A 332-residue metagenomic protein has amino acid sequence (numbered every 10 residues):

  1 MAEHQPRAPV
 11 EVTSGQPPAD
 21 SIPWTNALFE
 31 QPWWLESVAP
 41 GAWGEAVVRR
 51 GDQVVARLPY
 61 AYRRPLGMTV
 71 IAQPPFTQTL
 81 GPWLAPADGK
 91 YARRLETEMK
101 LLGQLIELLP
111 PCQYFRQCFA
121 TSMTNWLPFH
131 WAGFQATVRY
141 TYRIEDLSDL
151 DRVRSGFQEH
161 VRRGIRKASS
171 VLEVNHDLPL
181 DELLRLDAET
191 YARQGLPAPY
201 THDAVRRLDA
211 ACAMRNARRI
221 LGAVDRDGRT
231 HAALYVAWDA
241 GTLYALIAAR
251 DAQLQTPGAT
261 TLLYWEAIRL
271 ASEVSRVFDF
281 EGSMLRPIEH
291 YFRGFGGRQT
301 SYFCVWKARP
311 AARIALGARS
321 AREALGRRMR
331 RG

Functional and structural regions predicted by a protein language model:
A2-G51, V55-G67, A120-T256: A conserved beta-strand-loop-helix scaffold within acyl/acetyltransferase catalytic domains
A2-Q5, L58, Y62-P65, S122 (+2 more regions): Active-site/acyl-donor-binding loops of N-acyltransferases
W43, T79, Y114, R139-T141 (+1 more regions): Extracellular structured ligand-interaction cores
V47, A85, R207-A210, M214-G317: Aromatic (often tryptophan-rich) hydrophobic motifs at membrane interfaces
Y62-G81: Conserved acyl-donor/pantetheine-binding loop and adjacent beta-alpha core of acyl/acetyltransferases and related
T77-A92, L147-S148, I247-P257: A short, internal acetyl-CoA/4′-phosphopantetheine-binding micro-motif in the GNAT/acyltransferase core
E96-Q113, L262-R276: Conserved acyl-CoA
C112-A120: Divalent metal-dependent hydrolysis catalytic cores, especially in the metallo-beta-lactamase
